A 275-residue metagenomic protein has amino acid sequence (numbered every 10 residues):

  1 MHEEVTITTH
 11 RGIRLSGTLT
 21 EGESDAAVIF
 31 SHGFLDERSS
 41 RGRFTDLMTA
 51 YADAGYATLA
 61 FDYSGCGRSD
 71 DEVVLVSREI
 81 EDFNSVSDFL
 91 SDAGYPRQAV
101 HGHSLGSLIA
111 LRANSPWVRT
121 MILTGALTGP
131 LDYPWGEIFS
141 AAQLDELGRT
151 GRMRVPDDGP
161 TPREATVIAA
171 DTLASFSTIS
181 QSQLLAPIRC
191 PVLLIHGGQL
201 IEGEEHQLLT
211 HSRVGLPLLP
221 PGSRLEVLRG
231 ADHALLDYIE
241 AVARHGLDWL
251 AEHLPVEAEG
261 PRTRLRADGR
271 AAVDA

Functional and structural regions predicted by a protein language model:
M1-G22: N-terminal cap/lid segment of alpha/beta-hydrolase-fold proteins
D25-G33: Short beta-strand element of the alpha/beta-hydrolase
L35-M48, Y63, E205-Q207: The serine-hydrolase catalytic nucleophile loop
S40, S64-R97: Catalytic nucleophile-loop/oxyanion-hole region of alpha/beta-hydrolase and closely related hydrolase-like folds
M48-R68: Conserved alpha/beta-hydrolase
V74, L108, W117-A275: The alpha/beta-hydrolase serine catalytic core
V100-G102, T124: Short beta-strand immediately N-terminal to the catalytic nucleophile in serine-hydrolase-like folds
G102-A110: Gly/Ala-rich beta-loop-alpha elbow adjacent to hydrolase catalytic centers
